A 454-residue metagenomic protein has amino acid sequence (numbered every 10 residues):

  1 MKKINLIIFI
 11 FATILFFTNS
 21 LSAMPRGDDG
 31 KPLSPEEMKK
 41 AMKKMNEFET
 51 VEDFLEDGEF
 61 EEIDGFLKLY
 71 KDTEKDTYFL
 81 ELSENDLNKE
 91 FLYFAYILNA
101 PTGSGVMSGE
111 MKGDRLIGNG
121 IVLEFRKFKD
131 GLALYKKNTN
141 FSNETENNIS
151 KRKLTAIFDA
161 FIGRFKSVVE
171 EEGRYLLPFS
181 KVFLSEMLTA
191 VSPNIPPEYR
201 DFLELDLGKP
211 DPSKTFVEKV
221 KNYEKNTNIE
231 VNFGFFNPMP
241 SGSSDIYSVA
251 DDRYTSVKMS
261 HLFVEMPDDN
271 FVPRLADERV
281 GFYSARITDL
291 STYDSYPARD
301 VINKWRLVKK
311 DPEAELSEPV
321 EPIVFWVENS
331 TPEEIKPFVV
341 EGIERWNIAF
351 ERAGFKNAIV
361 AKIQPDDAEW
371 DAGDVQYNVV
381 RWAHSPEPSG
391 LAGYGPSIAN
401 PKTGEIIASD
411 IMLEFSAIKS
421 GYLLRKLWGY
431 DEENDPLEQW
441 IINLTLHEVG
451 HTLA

Functional and structural regions predicted by a protein language model:
M1-I8: Bacterial N-terminal signal peptides that target proteins for export
I8-T18: Bacterial N-terminal signal peptides
M24-T331, A349, Q364-N434, I441: Auxiliary tRNA-acceptor-end handling modules of aminoacyl-tRNA synthetases
N88, P332-A358: Zn2+-dependent metallopeptidase catalytic core
I335-G342, L437, I441, T445: Stable alpha-helical elements in mature extracytoplasmic
E344-N347, G404, N443-A454: Active-site recognition of the HExxH zinc-binding catalytic motif
N357-P365: Acidic carboxylate-rich catalytic motifs and surrounding loops in phosphoryl-/glycosyl-chemistry enzymes
